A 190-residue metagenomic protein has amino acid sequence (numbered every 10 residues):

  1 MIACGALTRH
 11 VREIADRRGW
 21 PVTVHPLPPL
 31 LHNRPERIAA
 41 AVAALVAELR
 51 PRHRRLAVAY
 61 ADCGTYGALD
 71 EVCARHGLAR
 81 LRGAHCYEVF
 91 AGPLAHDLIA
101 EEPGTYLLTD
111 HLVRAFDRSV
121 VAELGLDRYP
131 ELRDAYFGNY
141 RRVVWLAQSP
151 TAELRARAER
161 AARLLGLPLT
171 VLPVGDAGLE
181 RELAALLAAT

Functional and structural regions predicted by a protein language model:
M1-R18: N-terminal basic/disordered segments at the start of proteins
A15-T23, A162-L167: Short helix-loop-beta junction
P21-I38, V171-P173: A short beta-strand-loop structural module common to alpha/beta enzyme folds
P35-E48: Glycine-rich, highly charged phosphate/nucleotide-binding loops
R55-Y60: Short glycine-rich phosphate-binding loop at a beta-alpha junction
G67-V120: Long, charge-dense
A100-L154: A conserved mid-domain beta-alpha-beta active-site/ligand-binding segment of alpha/beta enzyme cores
A147-T190: C-terminal, charge/polar-rich interaction regions
